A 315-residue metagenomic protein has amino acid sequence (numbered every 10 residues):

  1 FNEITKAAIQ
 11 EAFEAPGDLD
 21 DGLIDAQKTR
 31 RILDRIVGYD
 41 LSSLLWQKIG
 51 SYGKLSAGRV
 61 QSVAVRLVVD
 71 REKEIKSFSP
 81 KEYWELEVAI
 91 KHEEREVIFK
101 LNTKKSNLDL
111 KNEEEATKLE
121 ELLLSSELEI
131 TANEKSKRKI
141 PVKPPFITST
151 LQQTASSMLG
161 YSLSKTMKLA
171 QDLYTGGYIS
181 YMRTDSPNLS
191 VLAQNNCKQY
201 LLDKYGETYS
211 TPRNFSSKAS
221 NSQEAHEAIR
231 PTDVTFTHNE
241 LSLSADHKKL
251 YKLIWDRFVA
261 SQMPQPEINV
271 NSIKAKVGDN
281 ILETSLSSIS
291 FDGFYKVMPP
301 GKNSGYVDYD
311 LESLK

Functional and structural regions predicted by a protein language model:
F1-K315: Toprim catalytic domain recognition across nucleic-acid enzymes
